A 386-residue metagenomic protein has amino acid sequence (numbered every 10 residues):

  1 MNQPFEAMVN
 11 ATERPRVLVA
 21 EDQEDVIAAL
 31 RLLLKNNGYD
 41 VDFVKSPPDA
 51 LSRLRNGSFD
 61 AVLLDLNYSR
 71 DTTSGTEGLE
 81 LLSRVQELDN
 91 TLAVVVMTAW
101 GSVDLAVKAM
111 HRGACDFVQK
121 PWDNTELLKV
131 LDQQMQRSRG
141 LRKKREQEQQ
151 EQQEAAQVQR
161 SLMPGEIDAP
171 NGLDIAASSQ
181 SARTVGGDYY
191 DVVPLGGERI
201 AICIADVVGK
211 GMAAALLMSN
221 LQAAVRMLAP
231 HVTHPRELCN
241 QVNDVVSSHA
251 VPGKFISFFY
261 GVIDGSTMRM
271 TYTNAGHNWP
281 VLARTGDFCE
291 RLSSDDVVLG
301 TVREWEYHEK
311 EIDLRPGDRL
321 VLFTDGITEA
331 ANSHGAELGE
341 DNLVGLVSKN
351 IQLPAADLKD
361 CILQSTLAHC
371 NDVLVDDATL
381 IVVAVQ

Functional and structural regions predicted by a protein language model:
F5, V9-R16, Q23-P48, N56: Two-component/phosphorelay signaling modules centered on CheY-like receiver
R14, S58-D60, E87-A93: His-Asp phosphorelay/catalytic-motif detector in bacterial-type signaling
F43-S52, S74-G78: Helix N-cap/capping motif at the beta->alpha junctions
G57-Y68: Active-site beta3 strand of CheY-like receiver
N67-T73, A93: The short loop immediately C-terminal to the conserved phospho-acceptor aspartate in CheY-like receiver
T76-G140: CheY-like receiver
K144-R319, N371-Q386: … and, occasionally, acidic/histidine-rich disordered N-termini of signaling adaptors
D313-L322, I327-Q386: C-terminal catalytic subdomain
